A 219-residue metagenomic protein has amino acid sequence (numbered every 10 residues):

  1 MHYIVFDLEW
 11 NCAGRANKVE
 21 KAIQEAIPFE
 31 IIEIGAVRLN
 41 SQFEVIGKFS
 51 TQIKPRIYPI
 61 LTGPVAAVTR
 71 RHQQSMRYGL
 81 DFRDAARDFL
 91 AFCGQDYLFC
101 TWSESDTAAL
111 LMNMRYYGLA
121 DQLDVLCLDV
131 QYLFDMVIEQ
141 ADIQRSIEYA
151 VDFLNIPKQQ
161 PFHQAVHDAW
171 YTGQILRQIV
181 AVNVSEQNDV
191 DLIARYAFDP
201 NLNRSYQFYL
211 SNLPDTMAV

Functional and structural regions predicted by a protein language model:
H2-T107, D152-F153: Conserved non-catalytic scaffold segment of RNase H-like nuclease domains
F6, L128, H167: Active-site flanking residues adjacent to catalytic metal/cofactor-binding acidic residues
W10-C12, Y132, Y171: Short, glycine/acidic-enriched loop or turn micro-motifs at the edges of active sites
I53, I60-T62, A66, Q73-M76 (+1 more regions): Active-site-proximal helix-loop-helix substrate-binding element of RNase H-like nuclease domains
S105-L128: Substrate-recognition/cap helix-loop segment adjacent to the acidic, metal-dependent catalytic center of Asp-based
A108, W170-G173: A structural signal for well-ordered alpha-helical segments within the folded catalytic domains of diverse enzymes
N113-Y116, F153, Q178-V182: Active-site catalytic microenvironments for nucleophilic, acid-base chemistry
Q174-V219: Acidic two-metal-ion nuclease catalytic site recognized across multiple nuclease folds, prominently DnaQ/RNase D-T
